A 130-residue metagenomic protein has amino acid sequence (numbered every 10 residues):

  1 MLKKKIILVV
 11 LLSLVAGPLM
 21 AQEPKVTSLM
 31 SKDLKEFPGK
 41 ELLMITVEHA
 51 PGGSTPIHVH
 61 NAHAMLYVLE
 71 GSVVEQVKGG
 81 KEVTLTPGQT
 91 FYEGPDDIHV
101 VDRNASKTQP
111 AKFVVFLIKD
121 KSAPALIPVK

Functional and structural regions predicted by a protein language model:
L2-L8, L12-L43, Q76, F91-Y92 (+3 more regions): A short, N-terminal "cap"/entry segment at the start of jelly-roll beta-barrel domains of the cupin/DSBH fold
M30-H63: N-terminal targeting signals for Sec/Tat export/insertion, comprising classic cleavable signal peptides
L34-P38, E48-A50, G79-D96: Short acidic-glycine-tyrosine-enriched beta hairpin
F37-G39, V59, Y67, T84 (+1 more regions): Extracellular/periplasmic catalytic domains that process cell-envelope and extracellular macromolecules
G39-M44, H63, G80, D96 (+1 more regions): Extracytoplasmic
S54-P56, V74, F91, P95-N104: Histidine-centered metal-chelating micro-motifs
H60-G80, P87-Q89: Glycine- and acidic-residue-biased ligand/ion/polar-headgroup-sensing regions
E82, D97-S122: Ligand-binding loop in jelly-roll beta-barrel domains
